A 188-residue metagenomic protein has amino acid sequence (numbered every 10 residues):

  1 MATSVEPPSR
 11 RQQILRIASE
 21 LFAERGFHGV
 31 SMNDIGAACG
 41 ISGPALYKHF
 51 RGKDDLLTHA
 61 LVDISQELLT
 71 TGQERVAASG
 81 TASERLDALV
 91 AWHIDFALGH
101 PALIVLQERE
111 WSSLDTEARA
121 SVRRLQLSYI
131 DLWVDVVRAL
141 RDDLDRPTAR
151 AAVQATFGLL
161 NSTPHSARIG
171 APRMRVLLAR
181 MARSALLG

Functional and structural regions predicted by a protein language model:
A2, A60-D87: Amphipathic alpha-helical linker/stalk segments
A2, R10-Q13, I17-D55, H59: Helix-turn-helix
F22, L68-L69, V90, L106-Q107 (+1 more regions): Short, structured motif recognition centered on aromatic/hydrophobic residues
F50, E108-L114, G158, S162-T163: Short helix-capping/turn signature of helix-turn-helix
K53, A60, I64-L68, H93 (+3 more regions): Hydrophobic/aromatic residues within well-ordered alpha-helical segments
L69, T116-R141, R150-Q154: Amphipathic alpha-helical packing segments from all-alpha helical-bundle domains
F96-G99, L103, D135, R146-P147 (+2 more regions): Amphipathic C-terminal alpha-helical segment
L98-E117: Amphipathic alpha-helical segments used for helix-helix packing
